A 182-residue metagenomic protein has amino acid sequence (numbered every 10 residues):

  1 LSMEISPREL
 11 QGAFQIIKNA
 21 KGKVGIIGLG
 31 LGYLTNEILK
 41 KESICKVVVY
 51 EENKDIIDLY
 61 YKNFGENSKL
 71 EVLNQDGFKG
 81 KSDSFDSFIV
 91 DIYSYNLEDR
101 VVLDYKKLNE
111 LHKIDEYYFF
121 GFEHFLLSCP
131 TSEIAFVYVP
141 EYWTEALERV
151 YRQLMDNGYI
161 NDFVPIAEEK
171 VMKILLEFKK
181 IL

Functional and structural regions predicted by a protein language model:
L1-K21, A146, V150, L154-L182: Class I S-adenosylmethionine
K21-G30: Conserved class I S-adenosyl-L-methionine
L31-S43: Conserved SAM-binding loop of SAM-dependent methyltransferases across substrates and taxa, primarily the Class I
K46-E51: Conserved SAM-binding motif I beta-strand of class I
E52-N96: S-adenosyl-L-methionine
N96-K107: A short, conserved alpha-helix within the catalytic core of class I
I114-F122: Conserved beta-strand signature within the Rossmann-like core of class I S-adenosyl-L-methionine
F122-Y138: Conserved class I S-adenosyl-L-methionine
